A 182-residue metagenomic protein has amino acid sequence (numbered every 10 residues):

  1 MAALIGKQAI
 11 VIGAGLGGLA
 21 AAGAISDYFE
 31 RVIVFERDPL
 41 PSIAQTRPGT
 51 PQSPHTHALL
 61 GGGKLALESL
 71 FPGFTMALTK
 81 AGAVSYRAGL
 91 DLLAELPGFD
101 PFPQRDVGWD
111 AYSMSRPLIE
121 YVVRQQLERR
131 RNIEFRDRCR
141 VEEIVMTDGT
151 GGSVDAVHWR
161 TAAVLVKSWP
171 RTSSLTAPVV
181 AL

Functional and structural regions predicted by a protein language model:
A2-P39: N-terminal Rossmann-like FAD-binding beta1-loop-alpha1 element of flavoenzymes
G13, G17, P51, H55 (+4 more regions): Conserved aromatic-histidine-acidic binding/catalytic patches
L16-A20, E120-Q125, C139-E142, R160-A162: Short alpha-helical segments and helix-capping/turn motifs at coil-helix boundaries
L19, P41-S42, A181-L182: Catalytic P-loop NTPase motifs of RecA-like helicase/translocase cores
A24, Y28, I43-A94: N-terminal FAD cofactor-binding segment of flavoenzymes
A58-L59, D106-Q125, R136: Short beta-strand to alpha-helix junction loop
A77-L118: Flavin (FAD/FMN) cofactor-binding and adjacent substrate-gating region of FAD-dependent oxidoreductase domains
R129-L182: Predominantly flavin-linked oxidoreductase catalytic cores and closely associated redox partners
